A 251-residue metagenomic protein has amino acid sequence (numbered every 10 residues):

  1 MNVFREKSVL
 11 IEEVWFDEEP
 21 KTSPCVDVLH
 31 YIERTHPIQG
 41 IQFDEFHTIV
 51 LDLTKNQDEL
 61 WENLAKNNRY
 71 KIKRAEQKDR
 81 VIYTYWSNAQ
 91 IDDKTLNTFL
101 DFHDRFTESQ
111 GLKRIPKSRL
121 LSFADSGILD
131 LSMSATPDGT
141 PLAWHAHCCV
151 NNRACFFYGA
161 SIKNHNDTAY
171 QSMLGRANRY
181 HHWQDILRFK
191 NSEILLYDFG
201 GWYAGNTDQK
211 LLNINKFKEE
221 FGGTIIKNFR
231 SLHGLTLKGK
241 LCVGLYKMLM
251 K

Functional and structural regions predicted by a protein language model:
N2-E13, T35-D58, S192-K251: Active-site/acyl-donor-binding loops of N-acyltransferases
N2-E6, L29-D44, L51-Y170: A conserved beta-strand-loop-helix scaffold within acyl/acetyltransferase catalytic domains
E13-V26: N-terminal ordered "arm"
S23-Y31, L195-Y197: Hydrophobic beta-strand segments of well-ordered beta-sheets in folded domains
E76-R80, K113-R114, W183-I186, T224-N228 (+1 more regions): Short, surface-exposed, polar/charged, turn-prone segments marking secondary-structure boundaries
L129-L235: Aromatic (often tryptophan-rich) hydrophobic motifs at membrane interfaces
